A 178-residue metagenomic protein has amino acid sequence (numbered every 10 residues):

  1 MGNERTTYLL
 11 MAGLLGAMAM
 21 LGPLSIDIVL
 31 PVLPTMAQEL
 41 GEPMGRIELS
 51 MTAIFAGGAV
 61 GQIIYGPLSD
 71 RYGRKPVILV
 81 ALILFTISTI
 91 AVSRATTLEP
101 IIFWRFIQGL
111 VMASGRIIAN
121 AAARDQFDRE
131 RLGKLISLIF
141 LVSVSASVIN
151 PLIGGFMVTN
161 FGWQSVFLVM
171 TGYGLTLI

Functional and structural regions predicted by a protein language model:
L10-M44: Extracytoplasmic
P23, D27, S93, G109-I117: Small-residue-rich segments within alpha-helical transmembrane domains of MFS-like 12-TM solute carriers
D27, F55-I63, S147-V148: Residue-level signature of mid-helix packing/kink "hotspots" within the transmembrane helices of 12-pass Major
V60-E99: Conserved MFS/SLC helix-loop-helix module at the cytosolic interface between two early adjacent transmembrane helices
L82, T86-T89, W104-R105, T171-I178: A generic transmembrane-helix signature of 12-TM secondary carrier transporters
P100, S137-I178: Helix-loop-helix hairpin linking two adjacent transmembrane segments in secondary transporters
W104-S143: Cytoplasmic helix-loop-helix junction between adjacent transmembrane helices in 12-TM secondary transporters
